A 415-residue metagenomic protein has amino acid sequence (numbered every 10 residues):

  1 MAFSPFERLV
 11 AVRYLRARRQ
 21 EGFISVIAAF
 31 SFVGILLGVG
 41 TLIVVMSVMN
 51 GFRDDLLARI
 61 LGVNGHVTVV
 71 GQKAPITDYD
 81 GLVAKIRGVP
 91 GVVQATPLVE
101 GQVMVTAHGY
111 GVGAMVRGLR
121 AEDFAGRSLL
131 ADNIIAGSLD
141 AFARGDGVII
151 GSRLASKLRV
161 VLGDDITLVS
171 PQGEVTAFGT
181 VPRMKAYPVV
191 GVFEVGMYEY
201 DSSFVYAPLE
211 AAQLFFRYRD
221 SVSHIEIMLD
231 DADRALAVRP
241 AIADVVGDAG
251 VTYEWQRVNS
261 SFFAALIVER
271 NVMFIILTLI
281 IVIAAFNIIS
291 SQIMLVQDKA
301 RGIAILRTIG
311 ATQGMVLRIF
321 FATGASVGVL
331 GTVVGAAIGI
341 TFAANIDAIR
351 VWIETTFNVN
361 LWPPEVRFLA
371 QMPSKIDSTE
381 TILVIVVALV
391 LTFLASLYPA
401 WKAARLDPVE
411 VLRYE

Functional and structural regions predicted by a protein language model:
M1-V39, G314, E415: N-terminal Sec/SRP start-transfer signal
I24-N50, I267-A304, A322-I338, V387-L394: Hydrophobic alpha-helical transmembrane segments of multi-pass inner-membrane transport and secretion
M49, R53-V83: Membrane-interface junction motifs in transport/secretion proteins
D80, A84-D220: A structural signal for hydrophobic secondary-structure junctions, strongest on transmembrane helix-loop-helix units
G173-V175, T180-M273: Mechanotransmission and gating elements of multispan inner-membrane complexes involved in transport and envelope
V334-L383: Short helix-loop junctions at transmembrane helix boundaries
Q371-E415: C-terminal membrane-exit region of the final transmembrane helix in multipass inner-membrane proteins
